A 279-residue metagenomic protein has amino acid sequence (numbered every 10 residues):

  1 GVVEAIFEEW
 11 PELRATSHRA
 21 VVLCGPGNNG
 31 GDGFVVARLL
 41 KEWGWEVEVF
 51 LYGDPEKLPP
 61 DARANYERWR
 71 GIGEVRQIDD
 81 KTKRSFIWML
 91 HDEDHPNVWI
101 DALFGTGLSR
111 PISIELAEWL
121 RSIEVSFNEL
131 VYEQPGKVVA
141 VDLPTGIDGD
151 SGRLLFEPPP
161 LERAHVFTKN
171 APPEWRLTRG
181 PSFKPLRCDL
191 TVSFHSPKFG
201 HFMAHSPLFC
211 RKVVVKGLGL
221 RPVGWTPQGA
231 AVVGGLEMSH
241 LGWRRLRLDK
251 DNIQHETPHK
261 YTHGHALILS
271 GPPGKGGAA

Functional and structural regions predicted by a protein language model:
G1-L13, L248-Q254, H263: Active-site-flanking structural segment that lines cofactor/substrate pockets
E4-G105, S109-V141: Nucleotide and nucleotide-moiety/phosphate-recognizing core
L23-L39, H259-T262, S270-A279: Glycine/serine-rich anion-binding loops at beta->alpha junctions that coordinate negatively charged ligand groups
H95-G276: YjeF_N-associated NAD(P)HX repair module
